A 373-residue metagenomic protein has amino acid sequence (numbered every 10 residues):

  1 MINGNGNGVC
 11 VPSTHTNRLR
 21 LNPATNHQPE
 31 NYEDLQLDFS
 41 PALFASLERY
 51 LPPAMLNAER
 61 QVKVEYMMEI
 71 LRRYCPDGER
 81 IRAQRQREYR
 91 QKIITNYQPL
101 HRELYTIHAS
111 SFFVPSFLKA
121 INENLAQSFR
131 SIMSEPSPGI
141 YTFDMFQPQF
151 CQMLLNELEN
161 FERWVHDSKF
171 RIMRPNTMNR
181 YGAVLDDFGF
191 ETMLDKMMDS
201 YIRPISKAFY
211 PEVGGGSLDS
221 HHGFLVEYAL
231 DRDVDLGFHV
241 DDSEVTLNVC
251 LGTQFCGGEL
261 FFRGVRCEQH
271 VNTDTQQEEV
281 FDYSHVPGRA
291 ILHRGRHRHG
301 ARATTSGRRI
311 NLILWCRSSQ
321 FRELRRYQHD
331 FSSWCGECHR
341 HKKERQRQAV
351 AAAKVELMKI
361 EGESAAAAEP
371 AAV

Functional and structural regions predicted by a protein language model:
M1-P138, W334-V373: Fe(II)/2-oxoglutarate
I2-G4, K207-E337, P370-V373: Catalytic core of non-heme Fe(II) oxygenases with the double-stranded beta-helix
N3, H101, Y105-G216: Non-heme Fe(II)/2-oxoglutarate
H27, K92, Y105, S137-P138 (+5 more regions): Short, functionally important structural connectors and interaction interfaces within domains
S40, F44, R60, V64 (+10 more regions): Generic preference for well-ordered alpha-helical elements
K196-I202, F209, G300-R302, S306-S318 (+2 more regions): A broadly tuned preference for mixed-charge, low-complexity surface segments
